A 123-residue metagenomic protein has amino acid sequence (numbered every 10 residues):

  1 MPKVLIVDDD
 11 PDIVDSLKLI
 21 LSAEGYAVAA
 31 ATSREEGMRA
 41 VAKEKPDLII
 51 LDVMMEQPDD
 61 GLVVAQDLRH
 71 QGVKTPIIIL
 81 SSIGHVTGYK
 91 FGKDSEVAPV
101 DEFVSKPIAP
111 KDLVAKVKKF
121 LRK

Functional and structural regions predicted by a protein language model:
V7-D8, A31, I49: Conserved sequence signature across two-component system core domains
D10, M54-E56: The short loop immediately C-terminal to the conserved phospho-acceptor aspartate in CheY-like receiver
P11-A29: Two-component/phosphorelay signaling modules centered on CheY-like receiver
A30-R39, D60-G61: Helix N-cap/capping motif at the beta->alpha junctions
A42-E44, L68-K74: Conserved phosphotransfer cores of two-component systems
E44-I50: Active-site beta3 strand of CheY-like receiver
L62-V63, H70, G84-V104, K111 (+1 more regions): Alpha4 helix (beta4-alpha4-beta5 surface) of REC/receiver domains from two-component response regulators
L80-S82: Hydrophobic/aromatic residues positioned on beta-strands within the core alpha/beta folds
